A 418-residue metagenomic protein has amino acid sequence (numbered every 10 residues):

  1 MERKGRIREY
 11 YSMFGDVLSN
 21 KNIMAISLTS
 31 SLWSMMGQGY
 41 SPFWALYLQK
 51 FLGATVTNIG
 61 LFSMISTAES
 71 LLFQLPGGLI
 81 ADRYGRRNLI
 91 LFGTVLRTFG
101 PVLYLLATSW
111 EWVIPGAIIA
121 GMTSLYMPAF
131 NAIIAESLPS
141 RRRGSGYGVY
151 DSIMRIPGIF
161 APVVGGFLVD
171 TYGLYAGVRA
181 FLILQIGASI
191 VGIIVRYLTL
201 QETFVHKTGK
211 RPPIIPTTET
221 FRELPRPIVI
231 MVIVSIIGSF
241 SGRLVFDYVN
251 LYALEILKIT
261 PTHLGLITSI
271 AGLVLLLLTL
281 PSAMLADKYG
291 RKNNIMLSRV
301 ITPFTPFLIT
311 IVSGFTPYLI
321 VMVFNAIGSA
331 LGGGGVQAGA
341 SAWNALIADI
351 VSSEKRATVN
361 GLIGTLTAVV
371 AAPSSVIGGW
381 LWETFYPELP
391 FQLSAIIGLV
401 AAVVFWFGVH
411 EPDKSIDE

Functional and structural regions predicted by a protein language model:
M1-I23, E202-I233, E418: Juxtamembrane intracellular "pre-TM" segments in multi-pass secondary transporters
R8-L71, P227-T268: Helix-loop boundary and gating motifs at the non-cytosolic
S31, G100, E111-L125, I236 (+1 more regions): Hydrophobic core of transmembrane alpha-helices in multi-pass small-molecule transporters, especially MFS/SLC-type
K50, F160-A180, A372-P390: Transmembrane alpha-helix termini and helix-breaking/packing motifs in multi-pass membrane transporters
F73-G85, V169, L278-R291, W382: Helix-to-loop junctions at the C-terminal end of transmembrane segments in multipass secondary transporters
N88-L103, N293-L308: Structural signature of the two symmetry-related core transmembrane helices
L125-L138, G332-V351: Intracellular juxtamembrane helix-capping segments at the cytosolic ends of symmetry-related transmembrane helices
G187-H206, A401-V409: C-terminal membrane-cytosol helix-exit motif in multi-pass small-molecule transporters
